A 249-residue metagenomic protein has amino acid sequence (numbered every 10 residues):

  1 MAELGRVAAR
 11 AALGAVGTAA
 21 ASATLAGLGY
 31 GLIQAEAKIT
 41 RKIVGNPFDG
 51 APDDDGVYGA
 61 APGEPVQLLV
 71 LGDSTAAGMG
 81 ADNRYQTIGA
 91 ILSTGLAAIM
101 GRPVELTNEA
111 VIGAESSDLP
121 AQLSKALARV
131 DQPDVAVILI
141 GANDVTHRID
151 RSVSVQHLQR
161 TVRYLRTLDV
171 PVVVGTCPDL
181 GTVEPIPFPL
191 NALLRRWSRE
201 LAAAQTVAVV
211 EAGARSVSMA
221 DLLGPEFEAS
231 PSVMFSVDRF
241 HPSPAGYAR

Functional and structural regions predicted by a protein language model:
M1-L68: N-terminal secretory targeting modules
Q67-L69, T75-Q156: Conserved SGNH/GDSL esterase-like catalytic core that processes O-acyl groups on lipids and polysaccharides
A97-R102, R166, E211-G213: Short helix-capping segments at alpha-helix termini
N108-A110, T176, S218-D221: Residue-level recognition of beta-strand->loop/alpha-helix junctions
L123, L158-V162, A202: Generic structural signal for well-ordered alpha-helices, preferentially at hydrophobic/aromatic core positions
L168-V170: A short helix->loop->beta-strand "cap" motif at the edges of active sites that frequently abuts
G181-R249: Catalytic His-Asp segment of secreted/periplasmic serine-dependent ester chemistry enzymes
